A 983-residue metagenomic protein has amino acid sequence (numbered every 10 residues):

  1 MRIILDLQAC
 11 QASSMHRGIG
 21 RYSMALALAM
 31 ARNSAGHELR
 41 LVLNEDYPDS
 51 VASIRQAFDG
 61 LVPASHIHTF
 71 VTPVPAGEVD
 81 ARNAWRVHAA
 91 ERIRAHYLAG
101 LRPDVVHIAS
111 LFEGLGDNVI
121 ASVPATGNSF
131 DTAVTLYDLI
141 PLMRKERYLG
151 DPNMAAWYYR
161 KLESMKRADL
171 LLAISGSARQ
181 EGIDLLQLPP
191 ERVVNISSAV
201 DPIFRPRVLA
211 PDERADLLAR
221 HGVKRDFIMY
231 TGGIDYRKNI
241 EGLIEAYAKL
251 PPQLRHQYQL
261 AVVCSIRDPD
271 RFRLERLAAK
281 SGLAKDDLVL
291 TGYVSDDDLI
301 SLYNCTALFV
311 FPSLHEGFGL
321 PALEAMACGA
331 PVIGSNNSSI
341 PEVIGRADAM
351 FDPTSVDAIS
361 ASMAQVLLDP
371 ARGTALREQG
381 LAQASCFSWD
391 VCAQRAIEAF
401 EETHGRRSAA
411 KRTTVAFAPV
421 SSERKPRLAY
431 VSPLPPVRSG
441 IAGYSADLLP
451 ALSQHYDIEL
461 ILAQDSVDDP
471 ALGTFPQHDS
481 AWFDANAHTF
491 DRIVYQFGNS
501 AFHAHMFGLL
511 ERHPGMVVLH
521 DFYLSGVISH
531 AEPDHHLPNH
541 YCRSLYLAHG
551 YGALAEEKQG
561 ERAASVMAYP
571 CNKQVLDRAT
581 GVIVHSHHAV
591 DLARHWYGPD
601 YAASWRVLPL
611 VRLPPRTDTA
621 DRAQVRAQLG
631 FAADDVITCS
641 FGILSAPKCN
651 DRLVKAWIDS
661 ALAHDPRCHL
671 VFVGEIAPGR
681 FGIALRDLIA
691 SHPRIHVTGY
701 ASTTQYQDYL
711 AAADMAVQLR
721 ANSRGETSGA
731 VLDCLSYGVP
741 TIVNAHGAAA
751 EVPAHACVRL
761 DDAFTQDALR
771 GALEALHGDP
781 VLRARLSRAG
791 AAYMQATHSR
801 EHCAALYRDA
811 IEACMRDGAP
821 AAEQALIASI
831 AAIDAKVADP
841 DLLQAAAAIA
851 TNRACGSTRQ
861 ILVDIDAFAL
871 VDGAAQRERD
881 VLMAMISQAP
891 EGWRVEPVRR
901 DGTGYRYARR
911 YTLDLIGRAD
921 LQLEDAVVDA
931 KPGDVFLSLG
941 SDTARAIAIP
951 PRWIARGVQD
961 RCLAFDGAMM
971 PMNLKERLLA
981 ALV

Functional and structural regions predicted by a protein language model:
M1-V625, L629-L653, I658, R667-A690 (+11 more regions): Carbohydrate transferase catalytic cores enriched for Leloir-type hexosyltransferases
